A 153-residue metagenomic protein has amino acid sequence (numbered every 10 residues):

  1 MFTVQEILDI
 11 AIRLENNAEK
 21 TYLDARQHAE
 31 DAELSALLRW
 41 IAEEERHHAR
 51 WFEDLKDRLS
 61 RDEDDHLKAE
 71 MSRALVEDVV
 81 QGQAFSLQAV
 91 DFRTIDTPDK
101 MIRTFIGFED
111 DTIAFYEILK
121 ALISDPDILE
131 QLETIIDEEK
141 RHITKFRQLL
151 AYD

Functional and structural regions predicted by a protein language model:
M1-D153: Non-heme di-metal
